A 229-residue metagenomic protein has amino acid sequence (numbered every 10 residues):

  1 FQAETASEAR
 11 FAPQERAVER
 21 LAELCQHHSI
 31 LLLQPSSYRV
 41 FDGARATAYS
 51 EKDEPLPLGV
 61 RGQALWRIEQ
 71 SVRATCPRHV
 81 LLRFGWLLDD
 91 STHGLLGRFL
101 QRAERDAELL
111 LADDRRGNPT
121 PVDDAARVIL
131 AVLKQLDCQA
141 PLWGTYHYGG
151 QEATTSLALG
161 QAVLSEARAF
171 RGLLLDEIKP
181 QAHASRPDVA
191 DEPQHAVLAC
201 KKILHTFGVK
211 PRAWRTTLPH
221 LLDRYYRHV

Functional and structural regions predicted by a protein language model:
F1-R16, L24-Q26: NAD(P)H-binding glycine-rich loop region in Rossmannoid oxidoreductase-like domains and their noncatalytic homologs
F11-E15, T47-E69, D89, H93 (+2 more regions): Short-chain dehydrogenase/reductase
P13, G117-T120, T154, L198 (+1 more regions): Residue-level signal for the nucleotide or nucleotide-sugar donor/cofactor binding architecture
E19-L58: Conserved Rossmann-fold NAD(P)-dependent oxidoreductase catalytic core, especially the SDR/UDP-sugar
Q70-G117, V122-A131: NAD(P)-dependent short-chain dehydrogenase/reductase
V128, Q135-D188, V229: Mid/C-terminal beta-alpha module of Rossmann-like enzyme folds, strongest in SDR-family dehydrogenases/epimerases
A184-P211: A hydrophobic C-terminal alpha-helical subdomain
L204, R212-V229: Amphipathic terminal alpha-helices
